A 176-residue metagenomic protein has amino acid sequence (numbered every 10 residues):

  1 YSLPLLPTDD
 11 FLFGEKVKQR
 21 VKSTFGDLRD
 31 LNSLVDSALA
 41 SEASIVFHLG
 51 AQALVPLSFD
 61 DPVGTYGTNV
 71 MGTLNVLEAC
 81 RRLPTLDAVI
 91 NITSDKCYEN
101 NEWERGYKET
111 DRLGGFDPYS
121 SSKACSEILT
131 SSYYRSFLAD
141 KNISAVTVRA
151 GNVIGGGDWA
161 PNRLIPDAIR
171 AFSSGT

Functional and structural regions predicted by a protein language model:
Y1-A150, G156: N-terminal Rossmann-like NAD(P)+-binding domain of SDR-like oxidoreductases, especially those catalyzing
L83, A124, I154-P166, S174-T176: Glycine/proline-rich active-site loop of Rossmann-fold NAD(P)-dependent oxidoreductases
S131, P166-R170: Generic alpha-helical structural context detector
R135, S173-S174: Residues at helix-coil transition
